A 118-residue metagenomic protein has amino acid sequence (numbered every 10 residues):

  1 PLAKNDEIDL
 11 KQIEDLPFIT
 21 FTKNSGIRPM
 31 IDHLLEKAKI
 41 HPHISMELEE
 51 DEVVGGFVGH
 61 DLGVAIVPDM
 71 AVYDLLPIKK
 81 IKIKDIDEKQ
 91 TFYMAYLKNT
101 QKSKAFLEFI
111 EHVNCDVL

Functional and structural regions predicted by a protein language model:
L2-A3, P17-A38, K102-I110: Secondary-structure junction motif
K4, F21-T22, I44, V67-P68: Thr-Gly-centered strand-to-loop micro-motif
N5-D6, E52-N99: Beta-alpha-beta core module
K11, G55-G56, L107: Alpha-helical segments flanking ligand/cofactor-binding loops in enzyme cores
H41-V53: Short beta-strand-to-loop elements that line the ligand-binding cleft of bilobed periplasmic-binding protein-like
T91, A95-L118: Extended ligand-binding regions for polar small-molecule ligands
